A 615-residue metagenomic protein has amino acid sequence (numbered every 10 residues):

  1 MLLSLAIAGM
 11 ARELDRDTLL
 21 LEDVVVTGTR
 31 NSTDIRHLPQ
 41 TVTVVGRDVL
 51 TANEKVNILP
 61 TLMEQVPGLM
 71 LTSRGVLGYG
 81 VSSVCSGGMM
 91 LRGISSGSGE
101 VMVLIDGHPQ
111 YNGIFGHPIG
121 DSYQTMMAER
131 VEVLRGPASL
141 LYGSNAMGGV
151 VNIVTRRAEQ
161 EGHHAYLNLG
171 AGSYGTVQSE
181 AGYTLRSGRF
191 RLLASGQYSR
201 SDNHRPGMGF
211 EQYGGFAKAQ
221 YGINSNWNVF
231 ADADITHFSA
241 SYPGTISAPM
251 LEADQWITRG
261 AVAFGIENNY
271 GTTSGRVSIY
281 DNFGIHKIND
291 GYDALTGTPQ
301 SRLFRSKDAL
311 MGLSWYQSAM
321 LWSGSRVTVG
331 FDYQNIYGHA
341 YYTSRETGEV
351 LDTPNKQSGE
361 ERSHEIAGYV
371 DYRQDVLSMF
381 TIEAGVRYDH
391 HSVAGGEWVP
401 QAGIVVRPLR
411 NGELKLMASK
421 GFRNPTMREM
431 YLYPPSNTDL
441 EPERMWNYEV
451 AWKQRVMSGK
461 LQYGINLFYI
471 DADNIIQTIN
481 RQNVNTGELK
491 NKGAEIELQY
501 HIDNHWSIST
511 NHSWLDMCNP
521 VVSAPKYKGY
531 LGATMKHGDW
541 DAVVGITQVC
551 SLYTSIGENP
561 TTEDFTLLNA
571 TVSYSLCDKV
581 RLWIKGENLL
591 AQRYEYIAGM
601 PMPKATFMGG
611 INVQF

Functional and structural regions predicted by a protein language model:
R12-T51, L59, I465-N466: Short, acidic, small-residue-rich periplasmic hinge/interaction motif at the N-terminus of Gram-negative outer-membrane
P60-H108: Extracytoplasmic beta-strand/coil segments of soluble accessory domains associated with Gram-negative outer-membrane
H108-R135: Short acidic/polar hinge/loop motifs at secondary-structure boundaries that mediate gating or recognition
A138, V150, T155-L185, G196 (+1 more regions): Short strand-turn segments of transmembrane beta-barrel domains in outer membranes, especially the first one or two
F190, R276-D290, I336, R407 (+4 more regions): Membrane-embedded beta-barrel scaffold of Gram-negative outer-membrane proteins
S201-M208, Q212, N226-L310: Flexible loop and strand-edge segments within Gram-negative outer membrane beta-barrel domains
N224, A319-R326, D352-I470, D503-H505 (+3 more regions): Structural signature of Gram-negative outer-membrane beta-barrels, strongest in the C-terminal barrel of TonB-dependent
D375-I382, L467-D471, N485-T554, D578-R581 (+1 more regions): Gram-negative outer-membrane beta-barrel transporters
